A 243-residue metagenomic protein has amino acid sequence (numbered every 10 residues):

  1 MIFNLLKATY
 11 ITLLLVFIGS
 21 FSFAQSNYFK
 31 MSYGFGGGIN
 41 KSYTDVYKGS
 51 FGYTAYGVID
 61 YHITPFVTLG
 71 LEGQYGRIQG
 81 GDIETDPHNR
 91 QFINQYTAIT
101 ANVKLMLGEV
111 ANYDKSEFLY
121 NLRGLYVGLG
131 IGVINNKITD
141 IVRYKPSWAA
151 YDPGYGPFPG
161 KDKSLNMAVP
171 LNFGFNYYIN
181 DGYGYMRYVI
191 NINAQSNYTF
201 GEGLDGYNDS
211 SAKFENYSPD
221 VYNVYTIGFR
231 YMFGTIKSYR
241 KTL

Functional and structural regions predicted by a protein language model:
A24-H62, R230, G234: Short glycine/proline- and aromatic-enriched beta-strand/turn motifs that initiate or cap beta-hairpins
Q25-K30, F66, E109-R123, I179-Y188 (+1 more regions): Short loop/turn motifs that connect adjacent beta-strands in outer-membrane beta-barrel proteins
F29, G49-A55, Q95-I99, R123 (+2 more regions): Residues that define the transmembrane beta-barrel architecture of outer-membrane proteins
F35-I39, G57-Y61, A101-L105, L129-V133 (+3 more regions): Residues on the lipid-exposed face of transmembrane beta-strands in outer-membrane beta-barrel proteins
N40-S42, G76-G80, G108, G132-I138 (+3 more regions): Structural signature of outer-membrane beta-barrel domains
K41-D45, D82-I93, K115, D152-K161 (+1 more regions): Extracellular loop and loop/strand-boundary signature of outer-membrane beta-barrel proteins
V67-Y151: Gram-negative (and chloroplast) outer-membrane scaffold detector with strong preference for beta-barrel transmembrane
Y178-L243: Predominantly the C-terminal beta-signal and adjacent terminal strand-loop region of outer-membrane beta-barrel
